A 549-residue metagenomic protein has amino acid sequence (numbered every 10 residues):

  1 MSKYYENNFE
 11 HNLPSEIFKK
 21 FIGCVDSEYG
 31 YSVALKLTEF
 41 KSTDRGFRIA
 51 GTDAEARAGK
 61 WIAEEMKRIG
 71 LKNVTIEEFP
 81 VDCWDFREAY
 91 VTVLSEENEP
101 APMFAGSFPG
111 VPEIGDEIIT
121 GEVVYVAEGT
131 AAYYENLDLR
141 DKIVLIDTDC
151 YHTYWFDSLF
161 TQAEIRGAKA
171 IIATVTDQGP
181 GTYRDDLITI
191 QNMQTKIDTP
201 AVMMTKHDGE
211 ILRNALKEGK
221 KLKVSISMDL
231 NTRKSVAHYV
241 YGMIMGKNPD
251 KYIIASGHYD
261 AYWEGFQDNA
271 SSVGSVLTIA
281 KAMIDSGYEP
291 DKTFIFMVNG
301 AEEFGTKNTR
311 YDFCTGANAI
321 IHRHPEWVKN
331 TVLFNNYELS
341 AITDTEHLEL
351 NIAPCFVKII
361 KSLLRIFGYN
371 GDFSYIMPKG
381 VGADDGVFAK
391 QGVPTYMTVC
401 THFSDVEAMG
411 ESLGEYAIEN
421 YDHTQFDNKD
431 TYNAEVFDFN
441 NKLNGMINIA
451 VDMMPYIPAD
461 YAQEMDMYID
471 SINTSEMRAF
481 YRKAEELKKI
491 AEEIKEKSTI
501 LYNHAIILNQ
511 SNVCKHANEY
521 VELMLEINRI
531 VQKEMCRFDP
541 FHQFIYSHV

Functional and structural regions predicted by a protein language model:
S2-N7, H11, S32-L35, E39-R140: Noncatalytic luminal/extracellular "stalk/propeptide" segments of secretory-pathway proteins
E16, M103-N136, I190-F266, L277-E289: Soluble metallo-hydrolase cores and metallopeptidase-like ectodomains found primarily in the secretory/periplasmic
E16-V25, T43-D53, E113-I114, Y125 (+9 more regions): Second-shell loop/turn segments in exported
A50-T52, P102-P200, G371-S374: Extracellular/luminal Protease-associated
L137-L139, S158-I171, D186-N192, G316-W327 (+2 more regions): Mature extracellular/periplasmic domains of secretome proteins
Y151-F156, Y239, A261-C355: Acidic/histidine-rich catalytic neighborhood of metal-dependent amide-processing enzymes
S235, S340-D466, R529-K533, R537-F544: Active-site-adjacent substrate-binding region of metalloamidase/peptidase-like peptide-processing proteins
Q425-V513: Charged, amphipathic alpha-helical linkers/stalks
